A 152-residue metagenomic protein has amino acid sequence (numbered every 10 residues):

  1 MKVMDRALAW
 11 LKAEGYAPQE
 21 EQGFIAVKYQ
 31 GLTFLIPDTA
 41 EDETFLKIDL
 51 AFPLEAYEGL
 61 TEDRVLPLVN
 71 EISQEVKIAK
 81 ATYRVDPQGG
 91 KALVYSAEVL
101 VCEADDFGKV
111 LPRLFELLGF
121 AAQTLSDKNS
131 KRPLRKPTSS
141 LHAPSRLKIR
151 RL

Functional and structural regions predicted by a protein language model:
M1-T39, R84: Charge-rich, low-complexity N-terminal segments
G23-Y29, I48, L93-S96: Generic recognition of long tandem-repeat/solenoid scaffolds
G31-D63: Long, continuous compositionally biased terminal/linker segments
A51-A92, S96: Short, internal acidic amphipathic alpha-helical interface segments that mediate docking to partner proteins
S96-C102: A short small-residue
C102-L114: A short acidic/glycine-rich loop-to-helix N-cap element
L111-L125: Short amphipathic C-terminal alpha-helix that caps PH/PH-like domains
N129-L152: Short, highly charged C-terminal tails/helix-capping segments
